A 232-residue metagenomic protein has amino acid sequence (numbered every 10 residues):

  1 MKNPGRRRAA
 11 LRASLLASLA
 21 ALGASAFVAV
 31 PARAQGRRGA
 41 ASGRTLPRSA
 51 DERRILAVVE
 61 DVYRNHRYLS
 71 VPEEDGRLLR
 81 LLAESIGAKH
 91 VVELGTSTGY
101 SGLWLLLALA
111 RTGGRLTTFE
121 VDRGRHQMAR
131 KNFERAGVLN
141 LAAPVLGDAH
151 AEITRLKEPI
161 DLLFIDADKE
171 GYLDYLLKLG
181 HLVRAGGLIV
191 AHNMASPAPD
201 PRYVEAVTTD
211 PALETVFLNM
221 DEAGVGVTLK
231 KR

Functional and structural regions predicted by a protein language model:
K2, S18-L19, G23, V30-F164 (+2 more regions): A short alpha-helical cap/connector motif
R6-L19: N-terminal export leaders
